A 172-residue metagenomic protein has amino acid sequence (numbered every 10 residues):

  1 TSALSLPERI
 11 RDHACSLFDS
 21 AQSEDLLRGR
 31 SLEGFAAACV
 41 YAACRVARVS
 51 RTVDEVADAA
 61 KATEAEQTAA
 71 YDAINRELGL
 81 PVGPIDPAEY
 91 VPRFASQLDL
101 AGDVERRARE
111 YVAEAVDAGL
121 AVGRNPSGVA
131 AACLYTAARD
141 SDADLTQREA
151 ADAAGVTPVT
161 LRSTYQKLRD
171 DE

Functional and structural regions predicted by a protein language model:
T1-E172: Non-catalytic, interaction-prone regions of core transcription and DNA-replication machinery
